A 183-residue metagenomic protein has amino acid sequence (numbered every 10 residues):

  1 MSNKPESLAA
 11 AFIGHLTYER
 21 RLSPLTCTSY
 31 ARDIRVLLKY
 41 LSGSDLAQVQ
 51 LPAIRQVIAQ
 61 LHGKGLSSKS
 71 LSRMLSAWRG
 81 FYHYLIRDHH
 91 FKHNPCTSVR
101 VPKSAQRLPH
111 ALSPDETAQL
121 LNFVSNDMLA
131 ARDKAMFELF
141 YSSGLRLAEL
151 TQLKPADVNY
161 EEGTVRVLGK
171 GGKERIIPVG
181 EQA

Functional and structural regions predicted by a protein language model:
M1-A183: Conserved catalytic core of the tyrosine transesterase superfamily
